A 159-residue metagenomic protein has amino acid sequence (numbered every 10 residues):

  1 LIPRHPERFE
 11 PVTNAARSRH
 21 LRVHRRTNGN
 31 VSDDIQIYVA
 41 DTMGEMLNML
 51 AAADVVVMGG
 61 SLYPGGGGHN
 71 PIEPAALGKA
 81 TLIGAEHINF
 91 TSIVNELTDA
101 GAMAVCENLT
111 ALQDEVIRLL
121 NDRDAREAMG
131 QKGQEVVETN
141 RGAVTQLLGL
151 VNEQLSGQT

Functional and structural regions predicted by a protein language model:
L1-T159: Nucleotide-activated sugar donor-binding and catalytic core shared by glycosyltransferases and related lipid-linked
